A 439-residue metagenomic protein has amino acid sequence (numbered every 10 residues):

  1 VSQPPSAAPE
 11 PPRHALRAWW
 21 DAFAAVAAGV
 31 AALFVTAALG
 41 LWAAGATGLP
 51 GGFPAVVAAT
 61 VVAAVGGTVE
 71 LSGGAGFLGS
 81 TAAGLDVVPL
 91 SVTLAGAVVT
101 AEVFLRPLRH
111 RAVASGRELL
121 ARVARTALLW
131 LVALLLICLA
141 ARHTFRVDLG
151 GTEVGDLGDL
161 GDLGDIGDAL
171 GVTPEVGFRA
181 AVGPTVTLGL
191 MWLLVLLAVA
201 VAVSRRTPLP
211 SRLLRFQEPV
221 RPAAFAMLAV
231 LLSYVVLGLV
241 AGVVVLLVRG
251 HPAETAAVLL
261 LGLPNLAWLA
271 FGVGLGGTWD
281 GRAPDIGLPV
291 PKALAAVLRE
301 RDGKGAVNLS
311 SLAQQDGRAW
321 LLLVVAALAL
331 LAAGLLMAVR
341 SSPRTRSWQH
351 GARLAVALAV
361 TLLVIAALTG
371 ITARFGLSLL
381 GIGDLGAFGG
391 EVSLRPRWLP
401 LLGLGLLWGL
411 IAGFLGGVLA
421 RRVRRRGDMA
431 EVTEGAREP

Functional and structural regions predicted by a protein language model:
V1-S6: N-terminal acidic, proline/glycine-rich, low-complexity intrinsically disordered segments
A8-D21, A97-V123, L139-R146, L194-M227 (+3 more regions): Cytoplasmic membrane-interface segments at the C-terminal ends of transmembrane helices
A8-V98, L139-V182, G242-A326, V364-P439: Long, glycine/tryptophan/cysteine-rich extracytoplasmic
A27, A31-V35, A127-C138, A226-G242 (+1 more regions): Selective recognition of specific alpha-helical transmembrane segments in multi-pass small-molecule
F178-L194: Alpha-helical transmembrane segments
P210-E254: Loop-centered beta-sheet repeat module
